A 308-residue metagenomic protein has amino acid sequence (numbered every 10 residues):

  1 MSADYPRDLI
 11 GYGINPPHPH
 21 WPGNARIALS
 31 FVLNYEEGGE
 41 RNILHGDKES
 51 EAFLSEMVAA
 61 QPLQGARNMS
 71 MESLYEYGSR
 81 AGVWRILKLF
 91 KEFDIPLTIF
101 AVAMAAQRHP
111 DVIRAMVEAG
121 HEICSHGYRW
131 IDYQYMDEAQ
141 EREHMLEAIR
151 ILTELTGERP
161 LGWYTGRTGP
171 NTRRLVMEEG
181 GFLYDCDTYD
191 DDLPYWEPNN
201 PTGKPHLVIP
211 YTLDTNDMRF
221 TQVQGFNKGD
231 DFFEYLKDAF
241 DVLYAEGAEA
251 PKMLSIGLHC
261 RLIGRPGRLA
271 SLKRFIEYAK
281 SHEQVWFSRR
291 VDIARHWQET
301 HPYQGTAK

Functional and structural regions predicted by a protein language model:
S2-L207, F233-I256, L262-K308: Catalytic alpha-helical scaffold of carbohydrate-active enzymes acting on polysaccharides/glycoconjugates
P201-F220: A structural motif
D217-Y235: Binuclear metal-dependent hydrolase catalytic cores centered on His/Asp/Glu-rich metal-binding motifs
